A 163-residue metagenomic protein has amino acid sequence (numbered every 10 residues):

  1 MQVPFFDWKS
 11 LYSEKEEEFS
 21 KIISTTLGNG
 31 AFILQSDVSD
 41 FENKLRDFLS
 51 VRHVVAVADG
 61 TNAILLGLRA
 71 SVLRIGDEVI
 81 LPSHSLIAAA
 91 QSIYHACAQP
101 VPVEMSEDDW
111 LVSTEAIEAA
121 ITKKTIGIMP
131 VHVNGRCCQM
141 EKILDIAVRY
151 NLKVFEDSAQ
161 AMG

Functional and structural regions predicted by a protein language model:
M1-A31, S36: N-terminal "arm"/small-domain region of PLP-dependent enzymes with the aminotransferase-like
F5-D7, A58, M129-V131: Short beta-strand segments
F6, T61, I87: Membrane-embedded glycan transfer/ligation machinery that uses polyprenyl lipid-linked sugar donors/oligosaccharides
D7, I23, L45-R46, V79: Short hydrophobic motif
Y12, L45, S158-A159: Active-site His/Glu-centered metal-binding helix of metallohydrolases
A31-E78, S92-A96, V101-E104: Phosphate-binding glycine-rich loop
R69-G163: PLP-dependent aminotransferase-like
